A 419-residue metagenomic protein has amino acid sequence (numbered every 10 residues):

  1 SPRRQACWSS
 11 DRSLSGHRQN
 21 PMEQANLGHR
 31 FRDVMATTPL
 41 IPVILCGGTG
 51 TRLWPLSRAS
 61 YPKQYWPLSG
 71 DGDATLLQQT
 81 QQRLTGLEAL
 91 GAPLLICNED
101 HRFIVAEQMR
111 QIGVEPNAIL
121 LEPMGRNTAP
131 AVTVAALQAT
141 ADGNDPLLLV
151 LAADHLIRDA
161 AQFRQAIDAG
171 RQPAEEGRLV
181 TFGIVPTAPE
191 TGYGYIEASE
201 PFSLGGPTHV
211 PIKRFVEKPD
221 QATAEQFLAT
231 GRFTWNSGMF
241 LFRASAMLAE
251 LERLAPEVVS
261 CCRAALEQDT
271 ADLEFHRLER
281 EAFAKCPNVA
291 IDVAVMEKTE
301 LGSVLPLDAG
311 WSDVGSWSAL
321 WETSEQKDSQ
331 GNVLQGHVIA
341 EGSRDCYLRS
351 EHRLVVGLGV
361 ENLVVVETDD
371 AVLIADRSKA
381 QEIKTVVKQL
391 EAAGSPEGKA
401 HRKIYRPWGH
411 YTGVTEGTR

Functional and structural regions predicted by a protein language model:
P2-R4: Compositionally biased, low-complexity flexible segments
M22-L45, T51-P62, P67-Q162, D168 (+1 more regions): Conserved N-terminal catalytic core of the sugar/cofactor nucleotidyltransferase
E23-P39, S245-R419: Left-handed beta-helix
L56, L68, R83, L87 (+11 more regions): Change "in soluble alpha/beta enzymes" to "in soluble alpha/beta proteins
L77, A135, D154, I196 (+3 more regions): Residue-level signal for inorganic ion chemistry
L148, R232, M239-F240, S312 (+2 more regions): A residue-level structural signature of the nucleotidyltransferase/glycosyltransferase Rossmann-like core
D159-K285, S303: Conserved core of the sugar-phosphate nucleotidyltransferase
